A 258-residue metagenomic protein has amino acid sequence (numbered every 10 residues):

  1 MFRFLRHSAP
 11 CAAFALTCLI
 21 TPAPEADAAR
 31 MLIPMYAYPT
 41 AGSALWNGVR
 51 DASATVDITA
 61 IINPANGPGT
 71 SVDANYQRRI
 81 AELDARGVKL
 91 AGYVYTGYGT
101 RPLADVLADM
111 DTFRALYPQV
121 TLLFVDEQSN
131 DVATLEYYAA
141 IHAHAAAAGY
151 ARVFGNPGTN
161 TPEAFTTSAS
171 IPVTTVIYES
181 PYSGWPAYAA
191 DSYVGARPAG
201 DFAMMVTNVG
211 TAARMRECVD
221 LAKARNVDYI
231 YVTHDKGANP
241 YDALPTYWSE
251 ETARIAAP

Functional and structural regions predicted by a protein language model:
M1-A12: Bacterial N-terminal signal peptides that target proteins for export
H7-S8, T21, D111, S192: Short, flexible coil/linker segments at or flanking structured domains
C11-T21: Bacterial N-terminal signal peptides
A26-P258: Glycan-processing catalytic domains of CAZymes
